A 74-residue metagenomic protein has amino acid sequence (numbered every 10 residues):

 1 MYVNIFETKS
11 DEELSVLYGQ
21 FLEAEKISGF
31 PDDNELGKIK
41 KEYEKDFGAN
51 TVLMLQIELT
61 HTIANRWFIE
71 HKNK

Functional and structural regions predicted by a protein language model:
M1-P31: N-terminal acidic leader/helix
M1-V3, I69-K74: Short intrinsically disordered terminal tails
F30-K72: Short, charge-rich amphipathic interface segments used for partner binding and complex assembly
